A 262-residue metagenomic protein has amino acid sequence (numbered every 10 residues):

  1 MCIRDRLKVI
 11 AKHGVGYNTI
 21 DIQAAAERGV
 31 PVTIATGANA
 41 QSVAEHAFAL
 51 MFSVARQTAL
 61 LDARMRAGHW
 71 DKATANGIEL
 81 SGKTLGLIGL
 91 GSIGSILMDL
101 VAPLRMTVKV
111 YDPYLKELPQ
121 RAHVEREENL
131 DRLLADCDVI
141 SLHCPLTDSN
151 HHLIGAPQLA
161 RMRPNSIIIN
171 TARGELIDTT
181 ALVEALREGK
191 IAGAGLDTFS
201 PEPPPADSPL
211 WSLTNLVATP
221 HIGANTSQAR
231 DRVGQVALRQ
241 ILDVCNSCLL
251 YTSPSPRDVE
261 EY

Functional and structural regions predicted by a protein language model:
M1-I3, Y251-Y262: Single conserved hydrophobic/aromatic residue that forms the stacking wall/gate of nucleotide- or nucleobase-binding
R4, I20-E27, L115-H123, P205-S212: Short loop/helix-cap segments at secondary-structure boundaries that form the rim of catalytic
R4-T33, A135, G155: An N-terminal-biased, well-structured beta-alpha scaffold segment characteristic of Rossmann-like dinucleotide-binding
V9, G14-I20, H143-P157, E175-L176 (+1 more regions): Beta-loop-alpha module in the N-terminal Rossmann-like domain of NAD(P)-dependent dehydrogenases, especially those
H13-G14, P31-Q41, A172, H221: Short beta->alpha connector loops at strand-helix junctions that form conserved, small/polar/Pro-enriched
R28, T36-T84, I96-D99: Phosphate-binding beta-alpha-beta segment of Rossmann-like dinucleotide-binding domains, i.e., the NAD(P)
A73-P164: Rossmann-like dinucleotide/phosphate-binding beta-alpha-beta segment
H151, N165-S253, R257: Rossmann-like dinucleotide-binding domain for NAD(H)/NADP(H)
